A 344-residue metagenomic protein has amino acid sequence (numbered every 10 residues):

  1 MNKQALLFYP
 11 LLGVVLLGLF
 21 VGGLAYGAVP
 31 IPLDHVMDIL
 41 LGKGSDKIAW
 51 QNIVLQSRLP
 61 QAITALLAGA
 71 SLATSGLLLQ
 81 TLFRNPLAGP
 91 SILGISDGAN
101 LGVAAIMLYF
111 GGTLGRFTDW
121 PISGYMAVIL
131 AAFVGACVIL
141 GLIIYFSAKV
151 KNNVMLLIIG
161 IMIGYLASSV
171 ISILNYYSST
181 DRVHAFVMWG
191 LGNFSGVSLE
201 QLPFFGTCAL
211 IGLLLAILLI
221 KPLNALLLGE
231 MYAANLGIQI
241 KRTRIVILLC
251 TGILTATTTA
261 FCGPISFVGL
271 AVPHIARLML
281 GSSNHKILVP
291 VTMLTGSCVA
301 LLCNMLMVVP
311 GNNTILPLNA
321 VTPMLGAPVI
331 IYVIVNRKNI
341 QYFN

Functional and structural regions predicted by a protein language model:
M1-N344: Alpha-helical transmembrane segments in inner-membrane proteins
